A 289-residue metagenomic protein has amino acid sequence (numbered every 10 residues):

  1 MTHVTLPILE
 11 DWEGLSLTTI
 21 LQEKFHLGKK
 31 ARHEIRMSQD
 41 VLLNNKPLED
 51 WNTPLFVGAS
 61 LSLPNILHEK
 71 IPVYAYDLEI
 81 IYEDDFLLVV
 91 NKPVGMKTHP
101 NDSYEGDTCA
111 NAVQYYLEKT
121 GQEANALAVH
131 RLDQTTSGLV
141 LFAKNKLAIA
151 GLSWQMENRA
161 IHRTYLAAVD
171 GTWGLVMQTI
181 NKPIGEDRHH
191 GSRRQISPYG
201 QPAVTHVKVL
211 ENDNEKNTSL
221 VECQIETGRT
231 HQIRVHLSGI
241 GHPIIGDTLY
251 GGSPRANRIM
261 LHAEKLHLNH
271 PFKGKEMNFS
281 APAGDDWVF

Functional and structural regions predicted by a protein language model:
M1-E34, P198, V204, E211-L220 (+1 more regions): Pseudouridine synthases involved in rRNA/tRNA modification
M1-T179, M260: RNA pseudouridine synthases
Q39-L43, I184, L266-L268: Short polybasic amphipathic segments
L61-L63, R188-G191, P202, I245-G251: Short Pro/Gly-enriched beta-strand edge/turn motifs at strand-loop
D77, G191-I196, G252-R255: Short, P/G- and charge-enriched loop/turn segments at secondary-structure junctions
I80-I81, V129, I184, V207-L210 (+1 more regions): A structural signal for short hydrophobic beta-strand segments in well-ordered beta-sheet cores
P93-V94, D102, N145-K146, M156-E157 (+4 more regions): A short beta-strand motif that forms part of the nucleic acid-binding face of small beta-barrel RNA-binding folds
G95-Y115, I149-W154, L166-L220, V235 (+1 more regions): Glycine- and acidic-residue-rich catalytic/RNA-contacting loop of pseudouridine synthases
